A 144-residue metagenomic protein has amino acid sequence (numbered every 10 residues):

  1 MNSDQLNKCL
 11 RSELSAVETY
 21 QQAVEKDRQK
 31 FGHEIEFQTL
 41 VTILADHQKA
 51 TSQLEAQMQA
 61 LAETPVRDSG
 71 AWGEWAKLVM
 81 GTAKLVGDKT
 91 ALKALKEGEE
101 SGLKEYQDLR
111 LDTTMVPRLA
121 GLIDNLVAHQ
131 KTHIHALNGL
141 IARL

Functional and structural regions predicted by a protein language model:
M1-F31, K89-T114: Alpha-helical bundle segments that constitute or directly flank the non-heme di-iron/ferroxidase center
N2-R11, G32-S52, D88-L92, P117-H129: Alpha-helical scaffold segments that form or flank carboxylate-/histidine-based iron centers
Q22, Q29, E36, A56 (+4 more regions): Sparse recognition of residues in long alpha-helices and their boundaries
A23-Q29, K49-Q53, W75-M80, L109: Short hydrophobic/aromatic-rich motifs at helix boundaries and adjacent loops
I35-G70, L137-R143: Conserved alpha-helical segments that form or flank metal/cofactor-binding pockets of metalloenzymes
Q53-T90, A94-E97, S101-L103: Carboxylate-rich helix-loop segments that flank metal/cofactor sites and access channels in metalloenzymes
G98-L144: Preference for long, well-ordered alpha-helical segments
